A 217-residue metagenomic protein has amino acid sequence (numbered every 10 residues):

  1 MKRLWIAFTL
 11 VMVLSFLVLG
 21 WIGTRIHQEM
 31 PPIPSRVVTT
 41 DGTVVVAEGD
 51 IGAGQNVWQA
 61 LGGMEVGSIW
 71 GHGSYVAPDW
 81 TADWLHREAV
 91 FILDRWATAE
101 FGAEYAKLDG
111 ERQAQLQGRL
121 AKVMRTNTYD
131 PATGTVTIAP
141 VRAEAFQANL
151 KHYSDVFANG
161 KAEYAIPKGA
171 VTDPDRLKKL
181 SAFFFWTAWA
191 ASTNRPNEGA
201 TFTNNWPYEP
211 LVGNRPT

Functional and structural regions predicted by a protein language model:
M1-V46: Post-cleavage N-terminal segment of exported redox proteins
E29-T217: Soluble extramembrane regions of membrane proteins in the secretory/endomembrane system
